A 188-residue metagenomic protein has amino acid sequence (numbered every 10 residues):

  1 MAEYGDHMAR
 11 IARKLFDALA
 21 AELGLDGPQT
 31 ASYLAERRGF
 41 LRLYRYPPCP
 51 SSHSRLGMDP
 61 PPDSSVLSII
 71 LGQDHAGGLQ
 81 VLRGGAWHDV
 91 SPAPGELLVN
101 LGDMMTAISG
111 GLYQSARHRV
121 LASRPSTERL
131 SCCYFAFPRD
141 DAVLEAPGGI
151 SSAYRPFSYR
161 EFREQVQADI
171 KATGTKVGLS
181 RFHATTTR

Functional and structural regions predicted by a protein language model:
M1-R188: C-terminal flanking tails of non-heme Fe-dependent oxygenases
